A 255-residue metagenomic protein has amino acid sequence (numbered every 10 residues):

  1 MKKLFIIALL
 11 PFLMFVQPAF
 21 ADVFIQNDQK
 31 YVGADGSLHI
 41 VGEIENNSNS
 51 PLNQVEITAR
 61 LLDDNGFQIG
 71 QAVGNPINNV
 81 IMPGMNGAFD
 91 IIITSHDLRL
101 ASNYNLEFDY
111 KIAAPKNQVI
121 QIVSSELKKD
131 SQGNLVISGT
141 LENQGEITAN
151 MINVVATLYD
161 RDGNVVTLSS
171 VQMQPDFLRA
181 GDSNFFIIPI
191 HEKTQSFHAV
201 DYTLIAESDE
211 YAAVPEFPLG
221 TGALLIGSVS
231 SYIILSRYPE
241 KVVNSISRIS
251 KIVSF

Functional and structural regions predicted by a protein language model:
M1-D22, Y211-F255: Secretory targeting signatures
V23-H39: Short N-terminal segments immediately surrounding and downstream of signal-peptide cleavage
D35-V41, Q132-S138: Short, solvent-exposed loop/turn segments enriched in Ser/Thr/Gly
I44-N49, L141-G145: Asparagine-centered strand-capping/turn motif at beta-strand->loop junctions
P51-Q54, I69, A101, T148-M151 (+1 more regions): Short acidic/proline- and small/hydrophobic-mixed sequence motifs that coincide with surface turns and coil-to-beta
E56-A59, G74, N153-A156, V171-M173: Hydrophobic beta-strand segments
F67-L98, V166-Q195: Intrinsically disordered, low-complexity Pro/Gly/Ser/Thr-rich segments with frequent PxxP/GP/PP motifs and embedded
N78, I93-N134, L168, H191-A213: Terminal connector regions
